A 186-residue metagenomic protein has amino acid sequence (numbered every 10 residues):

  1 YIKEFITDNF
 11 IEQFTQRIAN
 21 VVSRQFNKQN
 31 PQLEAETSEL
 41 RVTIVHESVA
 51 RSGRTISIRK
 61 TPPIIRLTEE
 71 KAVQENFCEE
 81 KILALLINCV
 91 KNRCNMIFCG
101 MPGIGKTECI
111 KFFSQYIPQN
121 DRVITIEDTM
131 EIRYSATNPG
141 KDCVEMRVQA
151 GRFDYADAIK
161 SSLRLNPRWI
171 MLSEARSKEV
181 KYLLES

Functional and structural regions predicted by a protein language model:
I2-N92: P-loop NTP-binding catalytic core
R93-C99, F112-S186: Switch/coupling sub-region of P-loop NTPases
G103: Walker A (P-loop) phosphate-binding loop of P-loop NTPases
K106: Conserved lysine of the Walker
